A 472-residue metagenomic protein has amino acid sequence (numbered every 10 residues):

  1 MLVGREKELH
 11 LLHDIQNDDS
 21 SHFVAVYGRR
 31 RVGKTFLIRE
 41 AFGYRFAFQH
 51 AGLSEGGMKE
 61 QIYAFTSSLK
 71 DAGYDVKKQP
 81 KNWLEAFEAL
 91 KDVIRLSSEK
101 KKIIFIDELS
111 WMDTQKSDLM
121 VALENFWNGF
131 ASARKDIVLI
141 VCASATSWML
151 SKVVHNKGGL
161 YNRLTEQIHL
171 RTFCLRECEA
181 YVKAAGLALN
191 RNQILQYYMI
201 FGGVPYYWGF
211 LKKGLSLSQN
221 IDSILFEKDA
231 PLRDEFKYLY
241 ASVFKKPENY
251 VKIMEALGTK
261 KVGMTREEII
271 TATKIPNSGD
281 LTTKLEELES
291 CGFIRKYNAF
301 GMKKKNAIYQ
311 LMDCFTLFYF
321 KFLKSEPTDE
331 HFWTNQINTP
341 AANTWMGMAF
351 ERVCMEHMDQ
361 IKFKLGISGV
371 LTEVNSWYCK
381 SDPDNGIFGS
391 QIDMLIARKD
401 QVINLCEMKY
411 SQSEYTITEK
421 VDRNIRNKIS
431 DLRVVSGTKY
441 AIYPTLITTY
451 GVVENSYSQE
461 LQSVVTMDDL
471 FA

Functional and structural regions predicted by a protein language model:
M1-Q336, P340, P444: Phosphate-binding site recognition
F300-M302, A307-A472: A cross-kingdom feature that marks ATP-driven nucleic-acid transaction machinery
